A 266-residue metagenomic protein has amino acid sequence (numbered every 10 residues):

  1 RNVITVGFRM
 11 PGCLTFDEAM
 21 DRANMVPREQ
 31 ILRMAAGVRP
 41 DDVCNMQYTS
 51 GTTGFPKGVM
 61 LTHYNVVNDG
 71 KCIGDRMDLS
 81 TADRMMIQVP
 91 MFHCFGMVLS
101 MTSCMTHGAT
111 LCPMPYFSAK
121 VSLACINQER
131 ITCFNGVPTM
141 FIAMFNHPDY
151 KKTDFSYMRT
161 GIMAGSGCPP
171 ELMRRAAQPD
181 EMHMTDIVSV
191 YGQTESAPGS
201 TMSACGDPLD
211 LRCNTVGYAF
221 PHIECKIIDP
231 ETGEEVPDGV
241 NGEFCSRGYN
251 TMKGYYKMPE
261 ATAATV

Functional and structural regions predicted by a protein language model:
T5-P11, D17, R22-Y48, F55 (+1 more regions): Conserved pre-ATP/AMP-binding loop-to-beta segment of ANL
M20-D21, I131-G136, F145-L211, E224: Gly/Ser/Thr-rich phosphate-binding loop
V43, T49-T52, M85, M91 (+6 more regions): Conserved S/T- and glycine-rich ATP-binding loop of Class I adenylate-forming
K57-M60, I87-Q88, A109-Y116, V188: Short beta-strand->loop structural element characteristic of the AMP-binding/adenylate-forming
V67-R84, F92-C133, A143, H147-P148: Conserved AMP-binding/adenylation subdomain of ANL enzymes
L209, T251-V266: Conserved ANL (AMP-binding/adenylate-forming) active-site segment centered on the GW(Y/F)…HTG consensus within
K226-C245: Conserved beta-loop-beta connector loops within the AMP-binding
